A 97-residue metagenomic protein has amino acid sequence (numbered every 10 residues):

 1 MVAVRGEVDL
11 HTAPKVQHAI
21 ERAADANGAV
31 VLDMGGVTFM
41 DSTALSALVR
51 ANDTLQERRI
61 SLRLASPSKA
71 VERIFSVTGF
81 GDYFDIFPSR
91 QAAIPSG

Functional and structural regions predicted by a protein language model:
M1-R5: Short, aliphatic-rich beta-strand segments
L10-F84: Amphipathic alpha-helical interaction surfaces in cytosolic regulatory modules
D85-S89: Short acidic-hydrophobic, aromatic-tinged amphipathic segments that line or gate anion-handling sites
